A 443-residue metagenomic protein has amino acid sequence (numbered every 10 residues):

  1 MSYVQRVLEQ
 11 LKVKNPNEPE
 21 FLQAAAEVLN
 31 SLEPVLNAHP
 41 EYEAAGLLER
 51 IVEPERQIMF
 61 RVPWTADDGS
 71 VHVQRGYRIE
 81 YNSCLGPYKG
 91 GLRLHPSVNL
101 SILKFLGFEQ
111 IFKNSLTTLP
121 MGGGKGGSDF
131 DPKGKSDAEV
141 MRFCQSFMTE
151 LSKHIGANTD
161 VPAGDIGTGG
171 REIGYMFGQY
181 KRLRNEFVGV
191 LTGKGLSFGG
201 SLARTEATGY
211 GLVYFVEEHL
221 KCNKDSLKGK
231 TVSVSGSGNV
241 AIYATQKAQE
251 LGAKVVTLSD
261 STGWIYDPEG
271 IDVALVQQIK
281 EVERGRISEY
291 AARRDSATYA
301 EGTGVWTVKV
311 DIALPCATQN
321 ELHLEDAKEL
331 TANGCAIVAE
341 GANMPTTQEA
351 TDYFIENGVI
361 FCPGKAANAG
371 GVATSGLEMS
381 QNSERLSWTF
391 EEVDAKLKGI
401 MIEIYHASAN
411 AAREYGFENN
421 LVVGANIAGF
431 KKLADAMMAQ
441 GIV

Functional and structural regions predicted by a protein language model:
M1-L202, K432-I442: N-terminal ligand-binding/catalytic initiation module
S2, P16, E20-Q23, E27 (+24 more regions): Conserved active-site and cofactor/substrate-binding residues in soluble primary-metabolism enzymes
S2-A24, H219-L220, E329-V443: Adenosine-phosphate binding glycine-rich loop
L103-L106, M176, L212-L220, A244 (+2 more regions): Buried hydrophobic packing segments
T159-A163, E186-L191, V234, T257-D260 (+5 more regions): General beta-strand structural signal in soluble alpha/beta enzymes
T192-G195, G200-K309: Glycine-rich phosphate/diphosphate-binding loop of Rossmann-like nucleotide-binding domains
G263-F361, A366: Rossmann-like adenosine-cofactor binding region
